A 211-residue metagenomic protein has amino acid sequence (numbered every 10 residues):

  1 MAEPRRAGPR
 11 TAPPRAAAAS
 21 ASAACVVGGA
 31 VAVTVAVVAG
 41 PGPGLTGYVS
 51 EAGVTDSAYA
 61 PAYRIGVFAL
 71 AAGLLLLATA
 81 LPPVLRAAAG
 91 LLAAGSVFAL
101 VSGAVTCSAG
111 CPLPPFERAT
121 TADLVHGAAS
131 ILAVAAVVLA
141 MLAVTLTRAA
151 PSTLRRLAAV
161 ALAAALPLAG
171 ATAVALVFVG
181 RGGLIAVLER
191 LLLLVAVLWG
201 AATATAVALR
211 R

Functional and structural regions predicted by a protein language model:
M1-R15: Short, Lys/Arg-rich, polar N-terminal cytosolic tail immediately upstream of the first transmembrane signal-anchor
A12-Y48, D56-R210: Hydrophobic, aromatic-enriched alpha-helical segments typical of multi-pass transmembrane helices
